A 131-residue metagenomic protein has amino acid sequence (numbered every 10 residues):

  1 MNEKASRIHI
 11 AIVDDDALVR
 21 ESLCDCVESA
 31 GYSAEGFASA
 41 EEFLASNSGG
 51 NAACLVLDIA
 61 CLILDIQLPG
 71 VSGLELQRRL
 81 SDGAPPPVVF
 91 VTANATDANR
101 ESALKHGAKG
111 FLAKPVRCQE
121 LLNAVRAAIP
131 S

Functional and structural regions predicted by a protein language model:
A17-E35: Two-component/phosphorelay signaling modules centered on CheY-like receiver
R20, L57, P69, T96 (+1 more regions): The feature encodes the CheY-like receiver
A38-S39, D58-A60, S72-E75: Acidic catalytic/metal-coordinating carboxylates
G50-I63, L68: Active-site beta3 strand of CheY-like receiver
S72-A84: Short amphipathic alpha-helix used as the core "switch/output" element in two-component signaling
E75, A95-G110: Alpha4 helix (beta4-alpha4-beta5 surface) of REC/receiver domains from two-component response regulators
A98, V116-V125: C-terminal output helix
